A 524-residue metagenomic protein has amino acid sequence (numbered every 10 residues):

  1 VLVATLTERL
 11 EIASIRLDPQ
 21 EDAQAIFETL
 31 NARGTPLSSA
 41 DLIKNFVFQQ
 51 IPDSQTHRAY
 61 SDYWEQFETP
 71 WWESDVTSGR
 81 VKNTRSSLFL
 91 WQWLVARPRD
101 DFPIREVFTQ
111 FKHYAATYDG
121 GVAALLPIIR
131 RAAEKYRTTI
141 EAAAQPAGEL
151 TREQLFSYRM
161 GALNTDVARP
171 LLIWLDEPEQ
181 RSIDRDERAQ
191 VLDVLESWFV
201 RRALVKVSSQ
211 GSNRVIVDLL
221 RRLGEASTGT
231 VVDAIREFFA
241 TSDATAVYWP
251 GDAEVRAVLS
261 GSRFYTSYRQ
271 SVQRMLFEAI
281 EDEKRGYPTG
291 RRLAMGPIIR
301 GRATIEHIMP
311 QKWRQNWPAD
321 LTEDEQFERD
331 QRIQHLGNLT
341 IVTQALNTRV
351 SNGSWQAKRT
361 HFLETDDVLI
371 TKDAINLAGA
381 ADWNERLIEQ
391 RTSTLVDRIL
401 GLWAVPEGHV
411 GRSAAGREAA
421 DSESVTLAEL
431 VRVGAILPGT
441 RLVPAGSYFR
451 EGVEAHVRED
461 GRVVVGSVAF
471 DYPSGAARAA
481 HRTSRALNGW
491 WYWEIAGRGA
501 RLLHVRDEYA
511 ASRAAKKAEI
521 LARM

Functional and structural regions predicted by a protein language model:
V1-T84, V191-V200, K206, D330-I333 (+2 more regions): Basic- and aromatic-enriched surface patches that contact anionic nucleotides/nucleic acids
E11, A40-I43, F48-D282, N376-G379: A cross-family structural signal marking well-folded subdomains
Q24, P310-T322, G475-T483: Short active-site loop/helix that positions an aromatic residue
I26, L171-L172, H307, T343: Conserved structural-core and active-site-/substrate-pathway-adjacent residues in large, well-folded domains of enzymes
P36, S182-D184, L204, S208 (+4 more regions): Extended hydrophobic-aromatic, low-complexity segments
E225, V232-A380, L395: Betabetaalpha-Me/HNH-type nuclease active-site subdomain
A419-G489, E508-S512, K516-M524: C-terminal accessory/binding modules appended to enzymatic or scaffolding proteins
W493-D507: Short acidic beta-strand-loop surface patches of small beta-rich interaction domains
